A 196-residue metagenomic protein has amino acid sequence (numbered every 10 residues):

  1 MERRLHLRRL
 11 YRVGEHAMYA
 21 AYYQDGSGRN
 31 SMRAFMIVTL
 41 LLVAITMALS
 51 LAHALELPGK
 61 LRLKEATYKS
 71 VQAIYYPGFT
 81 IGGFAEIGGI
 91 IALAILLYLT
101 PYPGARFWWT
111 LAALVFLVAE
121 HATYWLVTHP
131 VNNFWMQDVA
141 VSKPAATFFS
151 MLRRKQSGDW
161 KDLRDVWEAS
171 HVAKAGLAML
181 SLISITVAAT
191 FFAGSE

Functional and structural regions predicted by a protein language model:
R3-R4, R8-R12, R29: Basic polycationic patches enriched in arginine
L7, A17-A20: Short hydrophobic alpha-helical segments enriched in small aliphatic residues
S27-A34, V71-I81, Y102-W109, Q156 (+1 more regions): Membrane-interfacial loop-to-transmembrane-helix junctions in polytopic alpha-helical membrane proteins
S31-A44, I95-H121: Interfacial segments of alpha-helical transmembrane regions
V43-I90, N132-R164: Interfacial loop at the N-terminal end of multi-pass membrane proteins
A85-I95, A175-L182: Core segments of transmembrane alpha-helices that mediate helix-helix packing or line hydrophobic substrate/ligand
L114-W135: Hydrophobic alpha-helical transmembrane segments of integral membrane proteins
A189-E196: Juxtamembrane boundary at the C-terminal end of a transmembrane helix
